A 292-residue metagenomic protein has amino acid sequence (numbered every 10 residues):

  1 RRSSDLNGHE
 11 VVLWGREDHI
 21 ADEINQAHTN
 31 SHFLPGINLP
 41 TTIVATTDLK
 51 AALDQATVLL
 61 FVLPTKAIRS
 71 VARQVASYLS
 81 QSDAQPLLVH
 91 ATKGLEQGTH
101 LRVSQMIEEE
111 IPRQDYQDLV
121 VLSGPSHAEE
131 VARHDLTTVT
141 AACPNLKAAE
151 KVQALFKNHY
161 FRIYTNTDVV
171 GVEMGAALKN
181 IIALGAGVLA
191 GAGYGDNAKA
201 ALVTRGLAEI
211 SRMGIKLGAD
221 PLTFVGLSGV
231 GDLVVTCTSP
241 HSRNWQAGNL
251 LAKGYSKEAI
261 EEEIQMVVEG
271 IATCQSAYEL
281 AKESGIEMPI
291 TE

Functional and structural regions predicted by a protein language model:
N7-I37: NAD(P)-binding Rossmann-fold cofactor-contacting core
W14, D18, T46, V62-T65 (+15 more regions): Electropositive phosphate-/nucleotide-binding environments in soluble metabolic enzymes
L39, T46-D54, V58-F61, T65-L136 (+1 more regions): Rossmann-like NAD(P)(H) cofactor-binding subdomain of soluble oxidoreductases
T42-V44, F161: Short, conserved active-site loop motifs that form the nucleotide-linked donor/cofactor pocket
D54-Q55, L178, V230: Alpha-helix C-terminal capping/helix-to-coil transition sites in glycosyltransferase folds
A67, Y78, M106, E110-D118 (+1 more regions): Internal alpha-helical scaffold of NAD(P)-dependent oxidoreductase catalytic cores
A186-A190, I215-V225, G229-E292: NAD(P)-dependent Rossmann-like dehydrogenase/reductase catalytic/cofactor-binding core
